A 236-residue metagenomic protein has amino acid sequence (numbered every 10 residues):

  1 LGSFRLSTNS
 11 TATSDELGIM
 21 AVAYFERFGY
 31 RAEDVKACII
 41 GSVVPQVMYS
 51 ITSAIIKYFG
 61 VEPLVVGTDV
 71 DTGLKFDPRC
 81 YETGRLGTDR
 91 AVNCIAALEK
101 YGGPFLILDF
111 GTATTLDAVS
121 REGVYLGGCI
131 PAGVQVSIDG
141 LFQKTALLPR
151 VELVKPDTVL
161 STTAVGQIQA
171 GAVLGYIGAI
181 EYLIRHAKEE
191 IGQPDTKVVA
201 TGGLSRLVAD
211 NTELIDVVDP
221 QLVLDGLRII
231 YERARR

Functional and structural regions predicted by a protein language model:
L1-F28, G123-P149, V154-T158, G166: Short glycine-rich, Thr/Ser-proximal phosphate-binding strand/loop in the N-terminal lobe of ATP-dependent enzymes
L1-T72: N-terminal glycine/serine-rich phosphate-binding loop of ATP-dependent small-molecule kinases, especially carbohydrate
F4, T8-S10, P156-K197, I215-V217: Adenine-nucleotide phosphate-binding core of ATP-dependent small-molecule kinases
I39, F105-D109, V199: Short glycine-aspartate micro-motif
G41-M48, D195-I215: Glycine-rich phosphate-binding loops at beta-strand->alpha-helix junctions
S53, V61-V65, V70-K144, V173-H186: Phosphate-binding/catalytic loop of phosphoryl-transfer enzymes
G60-L74, E213-I229: Conserved phosphate-binding/catalytic loops in two-lobed NTP-binding clefts
A91, A146, V173, R206 (+1 more regions): Glycine-rich phosphate-binding/hydrolytic loop that grips phosphoryl groups
